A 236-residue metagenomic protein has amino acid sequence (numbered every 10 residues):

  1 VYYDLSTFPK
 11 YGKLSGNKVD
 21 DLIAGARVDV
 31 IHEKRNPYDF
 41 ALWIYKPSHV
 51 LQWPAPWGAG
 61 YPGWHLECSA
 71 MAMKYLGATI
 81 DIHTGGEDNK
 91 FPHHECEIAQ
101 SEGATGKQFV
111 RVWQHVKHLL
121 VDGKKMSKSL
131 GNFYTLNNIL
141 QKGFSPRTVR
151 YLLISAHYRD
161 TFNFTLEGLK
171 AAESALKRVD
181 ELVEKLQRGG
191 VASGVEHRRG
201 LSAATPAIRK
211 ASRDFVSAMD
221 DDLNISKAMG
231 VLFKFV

Functional and structural regions predicted by a protein language model:
V1-Q187: Alpha-helical recognition segments enriched in aromatics with Gly/Pro capping that present substrate-recognition
A104-K107, Y158-V236: Feature 926 captures the class I aminoacyl-tRNA synthetase adenylation module centered on the KMSKS loop
